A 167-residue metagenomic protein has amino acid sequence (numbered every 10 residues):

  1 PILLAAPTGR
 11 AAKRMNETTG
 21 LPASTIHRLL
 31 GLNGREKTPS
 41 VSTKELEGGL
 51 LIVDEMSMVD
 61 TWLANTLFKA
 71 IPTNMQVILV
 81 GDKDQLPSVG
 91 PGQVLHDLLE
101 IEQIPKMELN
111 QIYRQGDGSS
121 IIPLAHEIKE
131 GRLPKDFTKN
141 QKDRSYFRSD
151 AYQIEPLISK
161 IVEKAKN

Functional and structural regions predicted by a protein language model:
P1-N16, A23, I78-V80, D143-Q153 (+2 more regions): Conserved RecA-like ASCE P-loop NTPase motor core of nucleic-acid helicases/translocases
L3-G49: Inter-Walker segment of RecA-like/P-loop motor cores
L30, M58-D60, L86-P87: Catalytic P-loop NTPase motifs of RecA-like helicase/translocase cores
E47-L51, N74-I78: Loop/turn-to-beta-strand initiation segments
D54-E55, G81: Walker B catalytic acidic pair
T61-M75, Q93-L98: Short, conserved "post-DEAD/DEAH" coupling segment immediately C-terminal to helicase motif II within the SF2/RecA-like
K83-N167: Conserved helicase motor core of P-loop NTPases
